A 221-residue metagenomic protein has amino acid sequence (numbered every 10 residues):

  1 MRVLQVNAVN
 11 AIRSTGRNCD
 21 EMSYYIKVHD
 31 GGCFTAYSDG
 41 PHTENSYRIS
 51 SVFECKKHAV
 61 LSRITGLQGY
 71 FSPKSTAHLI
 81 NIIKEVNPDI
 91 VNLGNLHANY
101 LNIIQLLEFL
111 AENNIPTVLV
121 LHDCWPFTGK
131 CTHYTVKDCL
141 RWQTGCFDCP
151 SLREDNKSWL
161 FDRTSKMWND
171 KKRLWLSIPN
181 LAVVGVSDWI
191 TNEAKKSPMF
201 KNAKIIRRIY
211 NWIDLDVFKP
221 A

Functional and structural regions predicted by a protein language model:
M1-Y47, V86, A111-I115: N-terminal subdomain of nucleotide-sugar transferases
V6, A36-S38, V120-L121, V186 (+1 more regions): Generic beta-sheet signal
I12-S14, H42-N45, N99-N102, W125-V136 (+2 more regions): Short catalytic/ligand-binding loop motif for oxyanion handling, primarily in non-cytosolic enzymes, centered on
V28-I90: A conserved catalytic-core segment of Leloir-type glycosyltransferases
A59-S62, L119-D170, P220: Acceptor-binding helix/loop patch of EC 2.4 sugar-transfer enzymes, predominantly nucleotide-sugar-dependent
N81-L101, N114-H122: Short N-terminal targeting/anchoring amphipathic segment
Q105-N114, R173-I178: Catalytic-core regions built around general acid/base machinery
T128-T132, S158-I205, I213-P220: A short, active-site helix/loop in glycosyltransferases that binds the activated sugar's phosphate group
